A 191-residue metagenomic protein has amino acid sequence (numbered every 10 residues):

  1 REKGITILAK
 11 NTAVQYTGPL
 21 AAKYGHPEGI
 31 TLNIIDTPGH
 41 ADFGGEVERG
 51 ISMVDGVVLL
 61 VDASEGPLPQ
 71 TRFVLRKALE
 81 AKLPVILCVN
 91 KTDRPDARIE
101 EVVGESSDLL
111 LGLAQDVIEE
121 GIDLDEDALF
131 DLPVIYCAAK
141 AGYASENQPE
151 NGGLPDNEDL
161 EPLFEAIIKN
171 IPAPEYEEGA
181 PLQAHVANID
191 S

Functional and structural regions predicted by a protein language model:
R1-S191: Structural and coupling elements of P-loop NTPases
